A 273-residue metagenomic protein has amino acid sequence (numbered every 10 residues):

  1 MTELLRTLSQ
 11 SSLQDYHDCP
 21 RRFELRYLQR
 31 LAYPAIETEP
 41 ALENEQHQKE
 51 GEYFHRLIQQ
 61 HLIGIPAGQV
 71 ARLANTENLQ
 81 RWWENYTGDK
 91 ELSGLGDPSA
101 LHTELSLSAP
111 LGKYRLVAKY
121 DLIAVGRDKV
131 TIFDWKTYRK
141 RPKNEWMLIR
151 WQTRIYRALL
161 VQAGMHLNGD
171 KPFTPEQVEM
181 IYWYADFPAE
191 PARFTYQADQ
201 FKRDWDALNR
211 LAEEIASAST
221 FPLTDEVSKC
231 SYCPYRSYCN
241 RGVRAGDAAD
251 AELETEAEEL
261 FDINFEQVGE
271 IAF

Functional and structural regions predicted by a protein language model:
M1-V125: Metal-dependent nuclease catalytic cores that hydrolyze phosphodiester bonds in DNA/RNA, characterized by
L8, A158-F273: Metal-dependent nuclease catalytic regions and adjoining charged, substrate-binding loops involved in nucleic-acid end
E24-L25, Y33-P34, K140-R141, A189-P191 (+1 more regions): Short catalytic/ligand-binding loop motif for oxyanion handling, primarily in non-cytosolic enzymes, centered on
Q29, L62, P66, T137 (+2 more regions): Hydrophobic/aromatic-lined pockets within catalytic cores
A35-A41, P66-Q69, K140-E145, H166 (+1 more regions): Short, polar/flexible loop-turn hinges at active-site or ligand-entry regions and domain interfaces
K49, Y53, W151, I155 (+1 more regions): Amphipathic alpha-helical recognition patches that constitute DNA-binding helices
P98-A100, L105-R210: Mg2+/Mn2+-dependent nuclease catalytic core
